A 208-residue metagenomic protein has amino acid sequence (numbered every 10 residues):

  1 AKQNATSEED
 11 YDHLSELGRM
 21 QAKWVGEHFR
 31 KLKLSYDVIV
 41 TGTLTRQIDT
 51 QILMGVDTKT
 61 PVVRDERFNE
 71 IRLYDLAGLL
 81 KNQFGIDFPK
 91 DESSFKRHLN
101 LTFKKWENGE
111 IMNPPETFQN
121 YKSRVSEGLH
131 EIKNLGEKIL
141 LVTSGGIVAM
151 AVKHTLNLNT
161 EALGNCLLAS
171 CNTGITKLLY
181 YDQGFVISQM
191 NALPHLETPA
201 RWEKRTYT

Functional and structural regions predicted by a protein language model:
A1-K59, V63, A77-G78, P89 (+1 more regions): An N-terminal RHG(E/S)-centered segment typical of histidine phosphatases
S15, R19, V40, L44 (+3 more regions): Amphipathic, non-transmembrane alpha-helical scaffold segments
L32-S35, I132-E137: Glycine-rich phosphate-binding loop signature in dinucleotide/nucleotide-binding domains
V40, G136-T143: Beta-strand elements within well-structured catalytic alpha/beta cores of enzymes that handle phosphate/sulfate esters
Q51-L53, V152-T155: Short amphipathic alpha-helical segments
V56-R124: Phosphate-handling substructures
V63, E70-D91, Q119, L135-K138 (+1 more regions): Acidic, low-complexity terminal tails and accessory targeting/binding regions of phosphate-metabolizing enzymes
G145-A149: GST superfamily/GST-like fold recognition
